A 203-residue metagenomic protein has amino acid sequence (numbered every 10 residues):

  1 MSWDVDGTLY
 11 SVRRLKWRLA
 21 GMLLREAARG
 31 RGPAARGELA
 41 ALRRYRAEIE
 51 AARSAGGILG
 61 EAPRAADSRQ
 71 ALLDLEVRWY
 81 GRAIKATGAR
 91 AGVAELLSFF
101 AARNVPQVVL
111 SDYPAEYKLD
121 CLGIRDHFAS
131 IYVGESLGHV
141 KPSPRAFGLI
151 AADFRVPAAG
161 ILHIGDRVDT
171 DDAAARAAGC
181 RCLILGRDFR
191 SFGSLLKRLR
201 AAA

Functional and structural regions predicted by a protein language model:
M1, L72-L73, A94, S98-A101 (+1 more regions): Asp-based, Mg2+/Mn2+-dependent phosphohydrolase catalytic module
M1-L42: Active-site neighborhood of HAD-like aspartate-dependent phosphohydrolases
L9, E48-I49, A83-I84, A115 (+1 more regions): Short histidine/acidic/glycine/proline-rich micro-motifs that form metal- and phosphate-coordinating active-site loops
R18, G57-E61, Y113, R145: A generic alpha-helix surface/boundary motif
G32-R78: A metal-dependent, Asp-based hydrolase signature
R78-T87: Surface-exposed cleft-lining segments at the edges of enzyme active sites
